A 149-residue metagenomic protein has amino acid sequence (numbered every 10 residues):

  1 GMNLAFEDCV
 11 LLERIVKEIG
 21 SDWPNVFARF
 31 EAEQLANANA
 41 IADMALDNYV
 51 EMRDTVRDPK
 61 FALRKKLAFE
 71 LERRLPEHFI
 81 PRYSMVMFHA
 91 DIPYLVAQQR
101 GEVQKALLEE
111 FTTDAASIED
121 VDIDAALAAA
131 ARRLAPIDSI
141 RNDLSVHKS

Functional and structural regions predicted by a protein language model:
G1-D8: A conserved FAD-binding loop/helix module that cradles the flavin
R14-S149: C-terminal helical "tail/cap" subdomain of flavin- and related membrane-associated enzymes
